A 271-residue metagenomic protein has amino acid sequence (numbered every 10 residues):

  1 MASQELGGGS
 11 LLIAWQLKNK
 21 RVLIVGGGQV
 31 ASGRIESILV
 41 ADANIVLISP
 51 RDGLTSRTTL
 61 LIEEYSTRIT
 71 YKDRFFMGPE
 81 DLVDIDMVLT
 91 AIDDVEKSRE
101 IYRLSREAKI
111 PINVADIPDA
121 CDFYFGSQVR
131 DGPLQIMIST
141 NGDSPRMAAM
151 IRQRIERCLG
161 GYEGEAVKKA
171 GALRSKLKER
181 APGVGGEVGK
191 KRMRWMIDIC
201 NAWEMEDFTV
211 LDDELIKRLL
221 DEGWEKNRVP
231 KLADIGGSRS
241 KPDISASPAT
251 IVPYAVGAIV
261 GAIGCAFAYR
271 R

Functional and structural regions predicted by a protein language model:
M1-Q16, E225, A233: Glycine/serine-rich phosphate-binding loop and adjoining beta1-alpha1 elements at the start of nucleotide-handling
S10-L39, A166-R180: Glycine-rich adenosine-cofactor-binding loop
A41-E63: NAD(P)-binding Rossmann-fold cofactor-contacting core
V46, I85-V95, L134-G142: Short beta-strand and adjoining strand-loop segment in the mid-core of the Rossmann-like NAD(P)-dependent dehydrogenase
Y65-E80: Glycine-rich, highly charged phosphate/nucleotide-binding loops
M87-D94, S98-F125: ADP-ribose/adenylate-binding Rossmann-like module
G142-R239: An accessory alpha-helical subdomain
A246-R271: Terminal signal-anchor or tail-anchor transmembrane helices that tether membrane-associated enzymes to cellular
